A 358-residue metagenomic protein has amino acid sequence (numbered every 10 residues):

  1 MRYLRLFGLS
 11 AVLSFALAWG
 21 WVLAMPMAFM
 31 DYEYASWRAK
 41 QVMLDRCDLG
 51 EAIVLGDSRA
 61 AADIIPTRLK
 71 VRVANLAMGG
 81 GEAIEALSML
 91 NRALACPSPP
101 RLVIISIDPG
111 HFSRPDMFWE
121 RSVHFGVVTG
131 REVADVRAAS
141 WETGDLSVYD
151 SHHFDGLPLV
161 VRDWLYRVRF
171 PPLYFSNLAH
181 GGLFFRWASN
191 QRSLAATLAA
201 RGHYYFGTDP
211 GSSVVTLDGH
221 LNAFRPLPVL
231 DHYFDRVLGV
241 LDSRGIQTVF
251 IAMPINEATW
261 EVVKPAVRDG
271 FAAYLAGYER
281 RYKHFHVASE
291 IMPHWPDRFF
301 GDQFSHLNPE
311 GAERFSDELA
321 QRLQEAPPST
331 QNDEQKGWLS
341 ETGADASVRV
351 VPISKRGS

Functional and structural regions predicted by a protein language model:
R2-P26: Hydrophobic membrane-insertion alpha-helices, especially the h-region of bacterial N-terminal signal peptides
M25-D48: Alpha-helical transmembrane signal-anchor/signal-peptide segments
K40-L69: Short extracytoplasmic
A52-G56, L76, G301, L307: Short hydrophobic beta-strand that contains or immediately precedes a catalytic carboxylate
R59-S147: Membrane-embedded segments
R121-R244, K336-S358: Secreted/periplasmic serine-hydrolase-like ester/acetyl group-modifying domain
L238-V263: Active-site segments of SGNH/GDSL-like serine hydrolases that catalyze O-acetyl group transfer/hydrolysis on lipids
P265-A266, G270-S358: C-terminal regions of proteins
